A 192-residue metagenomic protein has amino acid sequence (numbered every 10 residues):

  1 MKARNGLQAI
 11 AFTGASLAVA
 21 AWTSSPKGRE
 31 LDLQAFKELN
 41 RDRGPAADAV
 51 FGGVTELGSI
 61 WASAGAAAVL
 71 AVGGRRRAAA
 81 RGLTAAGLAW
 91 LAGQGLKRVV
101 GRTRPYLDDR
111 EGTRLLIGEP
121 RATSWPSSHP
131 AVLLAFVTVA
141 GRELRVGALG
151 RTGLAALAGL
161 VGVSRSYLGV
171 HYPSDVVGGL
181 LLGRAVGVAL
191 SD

Functional and structural regions predicted by a protein language model:
M1-A62, Q94-A122: N-terminal transmembrane-helix/juxtamembrane module of multi-pass inner/ER membrane proteins
R4-F12, R77-A85, L149-G153, S174-G178: Alpha-helical transmembrane segments of integral membrane proteins
A20-T23, A86-K97, L157-V161, R165 (+2 more regions): Alpha-helical transmembrane segments of multi-pass membrane proteins
F36, A71, G93-G101, G141 (+1 more regions): Membrane-water interface at transmembrane helix exits
A46-A47, R75-A78, Y106, V146-G150: Membrane-helix interface segments
A68-A92: Interfacial segments of alpha-helical transmembrane regions
R75, G101-Y106, V170-S174: Transmembrane helix-loop junctions in multipass membrane proteins, especially transporters and channels
R110-D192: Membrane-embedded catalytic cores of phosphoryl/pyrophosphoryl-handling enzymes
